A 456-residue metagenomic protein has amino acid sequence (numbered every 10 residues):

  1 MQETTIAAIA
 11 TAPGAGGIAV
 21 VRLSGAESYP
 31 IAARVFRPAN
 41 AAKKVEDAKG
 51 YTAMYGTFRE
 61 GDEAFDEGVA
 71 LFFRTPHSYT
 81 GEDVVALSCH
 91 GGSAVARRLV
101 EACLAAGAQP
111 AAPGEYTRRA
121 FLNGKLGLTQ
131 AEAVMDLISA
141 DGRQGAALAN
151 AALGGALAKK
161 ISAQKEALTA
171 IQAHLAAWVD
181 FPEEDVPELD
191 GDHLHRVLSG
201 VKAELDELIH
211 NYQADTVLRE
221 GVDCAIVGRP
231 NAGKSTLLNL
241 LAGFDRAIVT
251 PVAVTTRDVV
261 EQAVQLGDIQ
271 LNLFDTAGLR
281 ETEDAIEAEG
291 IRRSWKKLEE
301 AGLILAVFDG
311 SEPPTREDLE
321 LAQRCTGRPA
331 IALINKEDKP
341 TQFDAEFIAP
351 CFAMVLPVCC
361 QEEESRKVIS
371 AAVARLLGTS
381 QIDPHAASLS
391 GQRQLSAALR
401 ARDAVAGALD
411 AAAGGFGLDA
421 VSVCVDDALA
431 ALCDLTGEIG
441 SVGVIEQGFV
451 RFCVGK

Functional and structural regions predicted by a protein language model:
M1-A147, A151, G155, I331: A glycine-rich (often HGG/GG-containing) alpha/beta subdomain
Q2-P13, R143-Q265, T282-D284, P313-K456: C-terminal-of-GTPase-core extension/linker across diverse P-loop GTPases
P13, E63, H77-Y79, L218 (+4 more regions): Conserved catalytic network of the ASCE P-loop NTPase/AAA+ motor domain
G16-I18, Y51-A53, E300-I304, G327-A330 (+1 more regions): Short glycine-/polar-rich loops that comprise or flank the Walker A/P-loop and associated switch/sensor motifs
Y55-F65, A70-R74, V254-T282, E300-L303: Switch I (G2) and immediately adjacent beta-strands of P-loop GTPase domains
A242, A277-G278, G302, D309 (+1 more regions): Short glycine-/small-residue-rich Rossmann-like dinucleotide-binding loops
L273, V307, L333: Generic enzyme active-site microenvironment
E287-S311: Inter-motif core of Ras-like GTPase G domains
